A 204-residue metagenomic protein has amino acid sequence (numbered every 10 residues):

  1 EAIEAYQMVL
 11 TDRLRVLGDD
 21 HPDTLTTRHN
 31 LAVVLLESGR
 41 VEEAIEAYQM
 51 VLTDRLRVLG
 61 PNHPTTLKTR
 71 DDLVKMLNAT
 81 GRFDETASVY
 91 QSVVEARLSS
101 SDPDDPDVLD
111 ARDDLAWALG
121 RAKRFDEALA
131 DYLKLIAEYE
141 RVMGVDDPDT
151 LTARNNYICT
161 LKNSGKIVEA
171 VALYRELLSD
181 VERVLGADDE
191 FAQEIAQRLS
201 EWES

Functional and structural regions predicted by a protein language model:
E1-S204: Intrinsic-disorder-linked linear interaction elements in eukaryotic regulatory proteins
